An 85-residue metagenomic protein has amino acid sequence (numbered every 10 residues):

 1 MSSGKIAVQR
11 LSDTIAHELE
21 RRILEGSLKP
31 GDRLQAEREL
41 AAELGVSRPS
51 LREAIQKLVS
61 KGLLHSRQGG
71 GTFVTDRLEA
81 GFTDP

Functional and structural regions predicted by a protein language model:
M1-P85: Short linear motifs at protein or domain termini
